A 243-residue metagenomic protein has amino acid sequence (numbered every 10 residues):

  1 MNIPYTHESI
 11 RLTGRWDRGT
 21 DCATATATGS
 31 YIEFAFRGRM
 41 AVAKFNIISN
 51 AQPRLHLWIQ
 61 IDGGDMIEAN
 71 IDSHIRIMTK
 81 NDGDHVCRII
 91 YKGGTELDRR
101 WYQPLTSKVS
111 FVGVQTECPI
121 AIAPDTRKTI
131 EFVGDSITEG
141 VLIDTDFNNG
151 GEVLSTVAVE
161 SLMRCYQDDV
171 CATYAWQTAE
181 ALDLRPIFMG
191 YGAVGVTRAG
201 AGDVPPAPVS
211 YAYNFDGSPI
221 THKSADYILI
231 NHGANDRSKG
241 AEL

Functional and structural regions predicted by a protein language model:
M1-Q167: N-terminal secretory targeting modules
A27-G29, I143, L154-L243: Conserved SGNH/GDSL esterase-like catalytic core that processes O-acyl groups on lipids and polysaccharides
